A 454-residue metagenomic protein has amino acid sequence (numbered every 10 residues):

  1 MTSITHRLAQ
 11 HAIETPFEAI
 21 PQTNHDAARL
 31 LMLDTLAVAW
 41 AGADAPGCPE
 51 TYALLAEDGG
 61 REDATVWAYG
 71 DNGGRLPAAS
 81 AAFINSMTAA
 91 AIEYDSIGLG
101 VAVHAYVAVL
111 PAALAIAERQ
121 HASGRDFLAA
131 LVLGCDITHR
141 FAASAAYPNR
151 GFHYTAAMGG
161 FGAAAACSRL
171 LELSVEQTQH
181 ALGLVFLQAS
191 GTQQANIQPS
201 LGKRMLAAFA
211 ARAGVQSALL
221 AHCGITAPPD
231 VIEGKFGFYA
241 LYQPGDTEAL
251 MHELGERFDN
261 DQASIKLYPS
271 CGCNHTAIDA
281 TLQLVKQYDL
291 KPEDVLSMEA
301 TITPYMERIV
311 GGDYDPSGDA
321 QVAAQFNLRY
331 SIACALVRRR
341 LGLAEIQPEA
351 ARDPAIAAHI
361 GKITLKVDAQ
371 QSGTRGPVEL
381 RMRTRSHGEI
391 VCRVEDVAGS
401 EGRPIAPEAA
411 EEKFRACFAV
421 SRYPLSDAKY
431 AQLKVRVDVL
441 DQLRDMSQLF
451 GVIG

Functional and structural regions predicted by a protein language model:
M1-V103, G202-R212, L219-G454: Terminal-appendage/accessory-domain detector
H25, R29, L33, V109 (+3 more regions): Hydrophobic face of alpha-helices
L36, V109-I116, G134-T138, G160-L171 (+3 more regions): Buried hydrophobic packing segments
N85-F141: Hydrophobic alpha-helical hairpins/lids featuring a short glycine-rich hinge
A89, A108-L110, A115, D136-I137 (+3 more regions): Short connector loops/turns at beta-strand edges and beta->alpha or beta->beta junctions
A117-Q216, P228-K235: Glycine-rich, mobile lid/loop segments that gate access to catalytic sites or pores
